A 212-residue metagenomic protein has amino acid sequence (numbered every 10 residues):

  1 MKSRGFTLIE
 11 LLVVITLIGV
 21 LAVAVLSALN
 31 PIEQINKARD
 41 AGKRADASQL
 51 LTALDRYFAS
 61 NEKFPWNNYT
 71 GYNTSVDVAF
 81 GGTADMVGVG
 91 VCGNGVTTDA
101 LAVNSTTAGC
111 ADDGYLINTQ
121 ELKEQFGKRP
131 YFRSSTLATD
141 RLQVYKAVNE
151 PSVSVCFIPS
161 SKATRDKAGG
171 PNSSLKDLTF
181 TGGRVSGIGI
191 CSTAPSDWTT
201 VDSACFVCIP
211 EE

Functional and structural regions predicted by a protein language model:
M1-P31: N-terminal single-pass transmembrane signal-anchor helix
S3, L17, I32, A38 (+2 more regions): Charge-biased, low-complexity intrinsically disordered regions
A28-S48: Aliphatic-rich helix starts adjacent to a transmembrane/signal segment
A38, L50-L54, V153-C156: Extended, hydrophobic alpha-helical segments
T52-G71, E124-S135: Alpha-helix exit/C-cap motif
F64-T74, A108-A111, L116, L122 (+5 more regions): Long, domain-scale functional regions
S75-R141: Acidic, glycine-rich loop-and-strand cores that form catalytic or ligand-binding grooves in diverse globular domains
V148-E212: Short, surface-exposed interaction loops/tails
